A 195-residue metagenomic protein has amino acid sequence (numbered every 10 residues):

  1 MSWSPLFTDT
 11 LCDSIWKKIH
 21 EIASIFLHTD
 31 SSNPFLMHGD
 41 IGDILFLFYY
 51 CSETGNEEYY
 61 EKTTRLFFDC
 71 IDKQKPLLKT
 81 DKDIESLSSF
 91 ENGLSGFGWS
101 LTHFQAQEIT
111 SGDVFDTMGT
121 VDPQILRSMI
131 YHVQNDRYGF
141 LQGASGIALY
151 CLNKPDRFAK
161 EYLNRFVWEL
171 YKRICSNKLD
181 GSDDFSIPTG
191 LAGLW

Functional and structural regions predicted by a protein language model:
M1-R65: Low-complexity, Ser/Thr/Pro/Gly-enriched N-terminal "stalk/linker" regions
M1-S4, G42-N56, G96-T110, G146-F158 (+1 more regions): Well-ordered alpha-helical scaffold segments within catalytic/enzyme domains
I22, F26, Y50, T63 (+8 more regions): Alpha-helical solenoid scaffolds that mediate protein-protein interactions, centered on TPR/SEL1-like repeats but also
A23-I41, L77-L94, I130-Q142, N177-A192: Solvent-exposed loop and edge beta-strand segments that line ligand/cofactor-binding and catalytic clefts
G55-S88, N92-L94, G98-I109: Post-signal peptide N-terminal segment of secreted/secretory-pathway proteins
E61-T64, G112-G119, E161-W168: Short sequence/structural elements of tandem HEAT/ARM alpha-solenoid repeats
L94-Y131: Well-ordered mid-protein domain cores that form the structural environment of catalytic cofactors
Y138-W195: Solenoidal tandem-repeat scaffolds enriched in leucines and small polar residues
